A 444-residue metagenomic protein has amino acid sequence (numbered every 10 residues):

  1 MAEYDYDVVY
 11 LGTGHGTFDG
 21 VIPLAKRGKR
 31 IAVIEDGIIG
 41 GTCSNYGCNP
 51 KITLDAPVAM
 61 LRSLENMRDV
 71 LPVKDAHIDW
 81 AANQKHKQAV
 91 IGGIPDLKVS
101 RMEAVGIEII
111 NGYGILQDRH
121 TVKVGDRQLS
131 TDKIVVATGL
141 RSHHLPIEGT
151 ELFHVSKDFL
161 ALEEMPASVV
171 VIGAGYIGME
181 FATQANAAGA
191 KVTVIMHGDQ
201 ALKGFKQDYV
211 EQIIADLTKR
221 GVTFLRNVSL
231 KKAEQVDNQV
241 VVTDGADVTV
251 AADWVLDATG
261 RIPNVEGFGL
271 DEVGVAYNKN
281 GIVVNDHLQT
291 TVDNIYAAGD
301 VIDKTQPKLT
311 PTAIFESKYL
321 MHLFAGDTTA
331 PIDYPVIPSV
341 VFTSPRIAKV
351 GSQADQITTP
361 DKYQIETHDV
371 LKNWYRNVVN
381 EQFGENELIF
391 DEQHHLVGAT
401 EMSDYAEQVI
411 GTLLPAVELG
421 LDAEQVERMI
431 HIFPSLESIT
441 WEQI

Functional and structural regions predicted by a protein language model:
A2-Y6, H15, I22-K29, I34-M165 (+6 more regions): Glycine-rich flavin
V9, A32, V169-V170, Y296: Conserved beta-strand elements of the Class I
V9-G16, G20-G37, N49-P57, S344-Q353 (+1 more regions): Flexible, glycine-rich terminal cap/loop adjacent to redox cofactors in electron-transfer oxidoreductases
V9-L11, G114, L129-G139, V171-I172 (+2 more regions): Short hydrophobic core segments
C48, T138-K191, T223-F224, D271-V273 (+2 more regions): Glycine-rich dinucleotide-binding loop and its adjacent helix/turn
I109, I115-K123, L129, A190-D286: A Rossmann-like FAD-binding core segment of flavoenzymes
E151-P166, T249-L323: FAD-site-proximal beta/loop scaffold in flavoenzymes
A298-D355, R428, F433-I444: A conserved FAD-binding loop/helix module that cradles the flavin
